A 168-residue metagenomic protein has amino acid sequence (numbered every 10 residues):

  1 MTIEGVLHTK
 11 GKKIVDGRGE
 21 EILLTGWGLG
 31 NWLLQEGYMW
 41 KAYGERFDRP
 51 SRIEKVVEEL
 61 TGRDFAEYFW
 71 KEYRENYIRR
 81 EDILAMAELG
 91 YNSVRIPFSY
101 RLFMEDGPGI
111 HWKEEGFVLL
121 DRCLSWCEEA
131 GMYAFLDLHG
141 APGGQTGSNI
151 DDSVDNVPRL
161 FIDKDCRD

Functional and structural regions predicted by a protein language model:
T2, K13, E21-L24, N31-D168: Active-site mouth of glycoside hydrolases
I3-L7: Short loop/turn motifs at secondary-structure junctions and domain boundaries
K10-D16: Generic recognition of long tandem-repeat/solenoid scaffolds
